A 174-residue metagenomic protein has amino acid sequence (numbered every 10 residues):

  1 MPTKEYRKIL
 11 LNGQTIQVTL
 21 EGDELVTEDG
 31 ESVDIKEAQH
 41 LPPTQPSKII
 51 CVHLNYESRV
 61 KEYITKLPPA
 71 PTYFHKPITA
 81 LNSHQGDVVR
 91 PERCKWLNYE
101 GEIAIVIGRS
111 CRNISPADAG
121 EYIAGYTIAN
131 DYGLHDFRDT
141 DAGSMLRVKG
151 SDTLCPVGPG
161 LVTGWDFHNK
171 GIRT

Functional and structural regions predicted by a protein language model:
M1-P71, I78, W165: N-terminal non-catalytic cap/leader segment that marks the start of a structured domain
P46-T174: Glycine-enriched loop-and-adjacent helix/strand subsegments that border the catalytic/binding cleft of enzyme cores
